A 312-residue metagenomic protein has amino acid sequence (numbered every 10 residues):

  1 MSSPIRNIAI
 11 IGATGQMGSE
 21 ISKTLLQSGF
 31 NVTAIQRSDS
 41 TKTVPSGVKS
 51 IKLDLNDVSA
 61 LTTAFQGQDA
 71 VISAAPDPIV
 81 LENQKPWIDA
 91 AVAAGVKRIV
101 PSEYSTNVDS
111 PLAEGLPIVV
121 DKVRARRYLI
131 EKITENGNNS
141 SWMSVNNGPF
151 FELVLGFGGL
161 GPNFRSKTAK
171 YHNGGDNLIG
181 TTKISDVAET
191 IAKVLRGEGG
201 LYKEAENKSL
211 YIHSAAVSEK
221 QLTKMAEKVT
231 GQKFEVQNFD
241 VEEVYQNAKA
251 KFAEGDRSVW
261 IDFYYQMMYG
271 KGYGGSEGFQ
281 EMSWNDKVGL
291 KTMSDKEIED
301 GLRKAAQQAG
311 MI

Functional and structural regions predicted by a protein language model:
M1-S3, M311-I312: Universal eukaryotic N-terminal targeting presequences
S2-P45, N56-S59, L81, A94 (+3 more regions): Oxidoreductase cofactor-interface core, primarily capturing Rossmann-like NAD(P)-dependent enzymes
A9, I51, V100: Conserved Rossmann-like nucleotide-binding pocket used by diverse enzymes that bind dinucleotide cofactors
K49-A70: Conserved Rossmann-fold cofactor-binding substructure of NAD(P)-dependent oxidoreductases
L55, P76, Y104: Short glycine-/small-residue-rich Rossmann-like dinucleotide-binding loops
Q66-P101, D121-E131: NAD(P)-cofactor binding segment of oxidoreductase domains
A205, E243-I312: A hydrophobic C-terminal alpha-helical subdomain
